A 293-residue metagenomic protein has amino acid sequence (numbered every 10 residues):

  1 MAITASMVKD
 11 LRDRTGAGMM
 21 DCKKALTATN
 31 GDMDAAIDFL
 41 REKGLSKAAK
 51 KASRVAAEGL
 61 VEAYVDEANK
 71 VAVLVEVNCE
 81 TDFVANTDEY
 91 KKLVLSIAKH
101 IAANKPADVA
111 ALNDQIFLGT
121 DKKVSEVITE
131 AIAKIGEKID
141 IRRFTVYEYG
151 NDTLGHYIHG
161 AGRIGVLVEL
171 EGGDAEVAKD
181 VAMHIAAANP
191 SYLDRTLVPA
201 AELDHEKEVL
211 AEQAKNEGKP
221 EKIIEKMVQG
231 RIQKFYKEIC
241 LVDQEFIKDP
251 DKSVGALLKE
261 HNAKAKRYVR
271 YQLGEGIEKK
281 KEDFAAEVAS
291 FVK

Functional and structural regions predicted by a protein language model:
A2-K293: N-terminal assembly/interaction segments in proteins that build large macromolecular machines
